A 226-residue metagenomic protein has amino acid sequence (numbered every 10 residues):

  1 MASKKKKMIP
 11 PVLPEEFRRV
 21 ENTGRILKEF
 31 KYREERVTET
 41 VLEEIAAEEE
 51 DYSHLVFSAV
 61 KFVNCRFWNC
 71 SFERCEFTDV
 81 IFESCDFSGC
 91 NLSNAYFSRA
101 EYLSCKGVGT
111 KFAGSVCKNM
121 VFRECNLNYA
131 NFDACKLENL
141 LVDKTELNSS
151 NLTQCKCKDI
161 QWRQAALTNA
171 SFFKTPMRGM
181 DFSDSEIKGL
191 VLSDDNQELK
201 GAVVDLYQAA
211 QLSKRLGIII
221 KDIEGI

Functional and structural regions predicted by a protein language model:
K5-I226: Tandem repeat scaffolds
